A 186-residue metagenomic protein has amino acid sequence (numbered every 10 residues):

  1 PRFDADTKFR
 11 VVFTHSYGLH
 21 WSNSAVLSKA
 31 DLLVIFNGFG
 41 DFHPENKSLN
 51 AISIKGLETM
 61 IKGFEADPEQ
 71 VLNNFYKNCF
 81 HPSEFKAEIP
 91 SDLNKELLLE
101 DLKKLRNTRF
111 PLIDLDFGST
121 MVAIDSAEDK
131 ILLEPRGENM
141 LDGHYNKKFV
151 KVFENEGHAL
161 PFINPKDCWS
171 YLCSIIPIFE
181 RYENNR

Functional and structural regions predicted by a protein language model:
F13-S22: Gly/Ala-rich beta-loop-alpha elbow adjacent to hydrolase catalytic centers
L27-G63, L98-D101: Flexible "cap/lid" loop of the alpha/beta hydrolase fold
E65-R106: Conserved alpha/beta-hydrolase catalytic His-Asp/Glu region
F117, V122-D125: Short beta-strand/loop motif that positions the catalytic acidic residue of the alpha/beta-hydrolase fold
S119, L133-D142: Short alpha-helix in the alpha/beta-hydrolase fold that links the catalytic acid
A127-L132, A159: Acidic catalytic loop of the alpha/beta-hydrolase fold
V150-E156: Short glycine-rich catalytic loops that host catalytic nucleophiles or stabilize transition states across multiple
E156-W169: Catalytic histidine-centered segment of alpha/beta-hydrolase-like enzymes
